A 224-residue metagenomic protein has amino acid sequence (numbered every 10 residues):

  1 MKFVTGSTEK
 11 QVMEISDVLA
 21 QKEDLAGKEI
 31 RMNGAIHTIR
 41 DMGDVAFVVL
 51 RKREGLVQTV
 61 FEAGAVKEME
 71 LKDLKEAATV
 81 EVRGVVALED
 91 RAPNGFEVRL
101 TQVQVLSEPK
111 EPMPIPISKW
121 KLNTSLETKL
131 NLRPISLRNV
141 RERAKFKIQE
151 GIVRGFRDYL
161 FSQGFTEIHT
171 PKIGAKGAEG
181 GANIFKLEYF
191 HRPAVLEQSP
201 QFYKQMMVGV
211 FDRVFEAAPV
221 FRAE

Functional and structural regions predicted by a protein language model:
M1-E224: Class II aminoacyl-tRNA synthetase catalytic cores and aaRS-like
